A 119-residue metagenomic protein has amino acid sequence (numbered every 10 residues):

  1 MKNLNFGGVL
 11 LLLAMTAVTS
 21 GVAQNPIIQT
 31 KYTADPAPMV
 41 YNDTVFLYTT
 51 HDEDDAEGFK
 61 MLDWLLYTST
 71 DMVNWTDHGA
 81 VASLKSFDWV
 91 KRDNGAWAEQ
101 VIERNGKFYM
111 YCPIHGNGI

Functional and structural regions predicted by a protein language model:
M1-Q24: Bacterial Sec-dependent N-terminal signal peptides
G21-I119: Carbohydrate-active catalytic/glycan-binding domains of CAZyme proteins, especially the secreted or lumenal ectodomains
